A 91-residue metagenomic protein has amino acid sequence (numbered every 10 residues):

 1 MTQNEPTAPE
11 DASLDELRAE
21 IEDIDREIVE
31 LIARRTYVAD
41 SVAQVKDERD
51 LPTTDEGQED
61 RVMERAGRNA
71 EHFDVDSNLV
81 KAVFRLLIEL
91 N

Functional and structural regions predicted by a protein language model:
M1-N91: Domain-level signature for soluble enzymes in the chorismate/prephenate branch of the shikimate pathway
